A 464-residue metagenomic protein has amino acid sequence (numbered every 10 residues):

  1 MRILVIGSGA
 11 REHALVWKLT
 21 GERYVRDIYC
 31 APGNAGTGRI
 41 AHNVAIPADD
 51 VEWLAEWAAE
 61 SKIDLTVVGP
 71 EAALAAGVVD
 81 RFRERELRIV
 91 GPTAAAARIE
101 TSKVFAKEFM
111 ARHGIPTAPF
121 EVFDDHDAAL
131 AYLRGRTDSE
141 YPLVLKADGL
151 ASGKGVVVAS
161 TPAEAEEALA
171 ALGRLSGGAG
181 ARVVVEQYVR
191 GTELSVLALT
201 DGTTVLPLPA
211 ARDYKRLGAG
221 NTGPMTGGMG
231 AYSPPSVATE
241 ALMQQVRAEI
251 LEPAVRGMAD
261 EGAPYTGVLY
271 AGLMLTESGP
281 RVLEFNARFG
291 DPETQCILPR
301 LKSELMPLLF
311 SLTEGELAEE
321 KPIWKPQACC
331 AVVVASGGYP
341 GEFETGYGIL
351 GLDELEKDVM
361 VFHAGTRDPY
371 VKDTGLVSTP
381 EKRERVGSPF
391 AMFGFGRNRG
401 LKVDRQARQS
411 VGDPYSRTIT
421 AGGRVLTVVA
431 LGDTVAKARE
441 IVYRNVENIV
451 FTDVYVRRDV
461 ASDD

Functional and structural regions predicted by a protein language model:
M1-A94, V377-S378: ATP-binding N-terminal substructure of ATP-dependent carboxylate-amine bond-forming enzymes
L4-V5, I99-V184, R212, S236-E252: Active-site nucleotide/adenylate-binding loops and adjacent lid/helix of ATP-dependent enzymes
G38-I40, A55, R98-V104, G218-A219: Short, charged, surface-exposed secondary-structure boundary motifs
G155-T294: Internal nucleotide-binding/catalytic subdomain
V246-L269, N286-V371: Active-site "cap" helix and flanking loop/linker of ATP-utilizing ligase/carboxylase catalytic domains
D373-S416: Intrinsic disorder/low-complexity segments
G375, F393, S416-D464: Generic C-terminus detector
